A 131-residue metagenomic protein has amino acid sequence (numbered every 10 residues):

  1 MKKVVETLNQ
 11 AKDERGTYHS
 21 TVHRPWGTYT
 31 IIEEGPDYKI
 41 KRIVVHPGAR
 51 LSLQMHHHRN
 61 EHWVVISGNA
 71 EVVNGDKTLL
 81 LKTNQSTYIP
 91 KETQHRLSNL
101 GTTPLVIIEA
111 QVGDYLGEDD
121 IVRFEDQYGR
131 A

Functional and structural regions predicted by a protein language model:
M1-I40, I121-A131: A short, N-terminal "cap"/entry segment at the start of jelly-roll beta-barrel domains of the cupin/DSBH fold
K41-H58: Conserved short histidine dyad/triad with adjacent acidic residue
L51, K77-L79, D120: Short beta-strand segments
H57-E71, G75-D76: Glycine- and acidic-residue-biased ligand/ion/polar-headgroup-sensing regions
H62, T102-R123: A short hydrophobic beta-strand segment most commonly corresponding to one strand of the jelly-roll/cupin
G75-Q94: Short acidic-glycine-tyrosine-enriched beta hairpin
L97-L100: Asparagine-centered strand-capping/turn motif at beta-strand->loop junctions
